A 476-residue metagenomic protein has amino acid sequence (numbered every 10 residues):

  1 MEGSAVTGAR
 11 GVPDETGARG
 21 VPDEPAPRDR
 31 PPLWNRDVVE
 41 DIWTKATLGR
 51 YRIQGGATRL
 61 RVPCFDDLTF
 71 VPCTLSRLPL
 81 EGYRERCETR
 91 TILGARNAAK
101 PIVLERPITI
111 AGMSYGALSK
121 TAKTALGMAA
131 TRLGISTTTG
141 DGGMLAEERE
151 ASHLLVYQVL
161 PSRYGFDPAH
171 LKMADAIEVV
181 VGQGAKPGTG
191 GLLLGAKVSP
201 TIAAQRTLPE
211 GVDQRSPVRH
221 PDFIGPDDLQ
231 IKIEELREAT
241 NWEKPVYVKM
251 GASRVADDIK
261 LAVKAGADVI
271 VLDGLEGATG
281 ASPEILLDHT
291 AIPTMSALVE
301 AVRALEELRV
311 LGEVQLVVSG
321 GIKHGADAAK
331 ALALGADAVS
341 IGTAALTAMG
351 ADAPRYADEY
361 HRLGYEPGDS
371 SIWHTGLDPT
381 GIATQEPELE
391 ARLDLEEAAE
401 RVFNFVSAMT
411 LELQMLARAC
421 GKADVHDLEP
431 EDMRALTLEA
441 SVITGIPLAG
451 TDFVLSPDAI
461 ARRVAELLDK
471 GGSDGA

Functional and structural regions predicted by a protein language model:
M1-I108, G112, A117-T131, I135-S136 (+6 more regions): Conserved, well-structured core domains of diverse proteins
I108-A111, I135-T139, L155-V159, D175-V179 (+4 more regions): Hydrophobic faces of well-ordered beta-strands that scaffold small-molecule active sites in alpha/beta enzyme cores
G134-I135, A174, A267, A336 (+1 more regions): A structural motif
G140-G142, W242-K249, L311, C420-P430: Flexible, glycine/charged-enriched surface loops at secondary-structure junctions
G165, P187-T189, L194-R215, R219 (+4 more regions): Hydrophobic, small-residue-rich alpha-helical packing segments that form membrane-like cores
E178-V180, K186-L208, H374-P387, L413: Mobile "lid/hinge" segments at catalytic clefts and subdomain interfaces of large enzymes
P217-E390: Glycine-rich phosphate/ribose-binding loops and adjacent secondary-structure elements that form binding surfaces
K323-A328, L332-V454, A459-G472: Gly/Ser/Thr/Ala-enriched C-terminal appendages of enzymes
